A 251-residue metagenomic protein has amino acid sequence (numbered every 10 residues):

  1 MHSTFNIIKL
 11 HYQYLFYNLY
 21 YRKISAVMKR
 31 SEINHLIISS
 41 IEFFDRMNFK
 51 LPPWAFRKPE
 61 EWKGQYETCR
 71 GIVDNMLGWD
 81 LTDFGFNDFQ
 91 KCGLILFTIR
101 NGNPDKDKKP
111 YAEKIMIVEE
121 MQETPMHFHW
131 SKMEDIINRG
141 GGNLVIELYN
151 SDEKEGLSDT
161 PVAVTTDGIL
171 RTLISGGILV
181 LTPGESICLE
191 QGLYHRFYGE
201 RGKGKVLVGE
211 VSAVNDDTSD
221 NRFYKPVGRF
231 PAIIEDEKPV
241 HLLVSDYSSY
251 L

Functional and structural regions predicted by a protein language model:
Y12, F16-A112, P239-D246: A short, N-terminal "cap"/entry segment at the start of jelly-roll beta-barrel domains of the cupin/DSBH fold
K29, E153-R171, Y198-L251: Double-stranded beta-helix
P104-A112, T124-D135, R139-G140: A short beta-loop-beta micro-motif enriched in histidine and acidic residues
K114-M116, E134-N138, V145, I178-L179 (+1 more regions): His/acidic/aromatic-lined binding-pocket segments of jelly-roll/cupin-type domains and related regulatory beta-sandwich
E120, M133-E134, N138-K154: Glycine- and acidic-residue-biased ligand/ion/polar-headgroup-sensing regions
L157-Q191: Short acidic-glycine-tyrosine-enriched beta hairpin
L179-R201, V208-A213: Conserved metal-binding segment of the jelly-roll/cupin
